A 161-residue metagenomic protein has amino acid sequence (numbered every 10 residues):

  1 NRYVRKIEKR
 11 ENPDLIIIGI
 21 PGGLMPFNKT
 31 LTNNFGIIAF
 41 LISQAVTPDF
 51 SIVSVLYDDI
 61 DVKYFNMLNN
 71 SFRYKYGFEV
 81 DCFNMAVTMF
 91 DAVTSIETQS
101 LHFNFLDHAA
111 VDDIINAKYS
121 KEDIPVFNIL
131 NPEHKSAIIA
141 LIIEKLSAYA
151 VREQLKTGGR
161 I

Functional and structural regions predicted by a protein language model:
N1-G22: Conserved nucleotide-sensing/catalytic segment adjacent to the nucleotide-binding pocket in NTP-handling enzymes
R5, N69, I139-I143: Generic detector of well-ordered alpha-helical segments enriched in charged/polar residues, highlighting helical
E11-N12, K118-I124: A structural motif corresponding to the C-terminal end of an alpha-helix and its immediate exit/capping segment
L15, I20-Y119: Conserved catalytic-core segment of NTP-binding enzymes
P125-I161: NTP-binding/hydrolysis catalytic cores, primarily Walker-type P-loop NTPases
